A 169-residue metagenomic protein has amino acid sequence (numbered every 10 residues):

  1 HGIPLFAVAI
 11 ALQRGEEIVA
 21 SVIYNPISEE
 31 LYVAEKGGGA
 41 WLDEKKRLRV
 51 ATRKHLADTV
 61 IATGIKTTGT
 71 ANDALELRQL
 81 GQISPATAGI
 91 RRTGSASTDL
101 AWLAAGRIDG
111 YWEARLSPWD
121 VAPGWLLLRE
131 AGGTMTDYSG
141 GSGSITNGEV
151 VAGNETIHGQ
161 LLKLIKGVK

Functional and structural regions predicted by a protein language model:
H1-V8: Glycine/serine-rich anion-binding loops at beta->alpha junctions that coordinate negatively charged ligand groups
A9-L100, G148-K169: Acidic beta-strand-loop-alpha-helix segment within the catalytic core of divalent metal-dependent phosphate-processing
I65, A114-L116, Y138-G141: Short secondary-structure boundary segments
A101-A105, W125-E130: Hydrophobic residues within well-ordered alpha-helices
A105-G110, G133-T134: Alpha-to-beta junction loops
W119: Acidic donor-binding loop at a coil-to-helix junction in glycosyltransferase catalytic cores that engages
G132-E149, N154: Acidic, metal-binding active-site segment of PIN/NYN-like and related structure-specific nucleases
